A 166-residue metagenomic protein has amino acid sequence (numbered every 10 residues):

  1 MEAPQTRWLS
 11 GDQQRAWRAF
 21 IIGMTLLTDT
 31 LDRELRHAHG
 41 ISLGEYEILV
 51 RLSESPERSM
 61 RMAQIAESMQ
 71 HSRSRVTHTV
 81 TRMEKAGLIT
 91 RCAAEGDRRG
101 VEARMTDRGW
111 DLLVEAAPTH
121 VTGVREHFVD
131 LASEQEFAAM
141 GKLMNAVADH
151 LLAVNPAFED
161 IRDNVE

Functional and structural regions predicted by a protein language model:
M1-G11, E134-E166: C-terminal regulatory/oligomerization modules of transcriptional regulators
M1-H39, A86, V165-E166: N-terminal leader segment of winged-helix/HTH proteins
E2-Q5, T81-A139: Charged, amphipathic alpha-helical coiled-coil/dimerization segments
M24-L27, L31, M69, L112 (+2 more regions): Alpha-helical linker/hinge and terminal dimerization helices associated with HTH transcriptional regulators
D29-S72: N-terminal helix-turn-helix DNA-binding core of bacterial DNA-binding proteins
M62, V80-T81: Short, hydrophobic-biased segments on the C-terminal half of alpha helices that form "recognition helices"
